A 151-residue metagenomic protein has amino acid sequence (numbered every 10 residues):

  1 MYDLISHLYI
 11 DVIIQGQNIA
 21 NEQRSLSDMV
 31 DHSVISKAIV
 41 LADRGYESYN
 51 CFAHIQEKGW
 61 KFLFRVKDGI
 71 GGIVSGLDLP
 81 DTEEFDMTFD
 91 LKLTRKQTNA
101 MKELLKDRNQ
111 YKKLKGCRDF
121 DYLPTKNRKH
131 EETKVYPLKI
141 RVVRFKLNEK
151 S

Functional and structural regions predicted by a protein language model:
M1-S151: Single, function-defining residue in the core of a domain
